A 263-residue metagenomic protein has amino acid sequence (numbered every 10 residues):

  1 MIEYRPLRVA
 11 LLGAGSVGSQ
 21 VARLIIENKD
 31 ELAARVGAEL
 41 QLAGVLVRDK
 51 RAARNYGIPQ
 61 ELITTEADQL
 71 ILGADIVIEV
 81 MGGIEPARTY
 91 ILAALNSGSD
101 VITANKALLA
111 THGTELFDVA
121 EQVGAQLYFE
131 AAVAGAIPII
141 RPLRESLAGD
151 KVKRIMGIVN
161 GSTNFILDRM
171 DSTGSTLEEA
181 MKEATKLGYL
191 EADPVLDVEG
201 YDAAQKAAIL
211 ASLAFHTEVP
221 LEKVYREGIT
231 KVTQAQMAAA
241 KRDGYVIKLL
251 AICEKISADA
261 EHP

Functional and structural regions predicted by a protein language model:
M1-S99: N-terminal glycine-/serine-/threonine-rich beta1-alpha1-beta2 phosphate-ribose binding loop of Rossmann-like
A22-R23, N55-I58, G113-L116, P138-E145 (+2 more regions): Short acidic, glycine/serine/threonine-rich loops at helix termini
T64-T65, E79, I102-A104, L127-A131 (+2 more regions): General beta-strand structural signal in soluble alpha/beta enzymes
G73-D75, L95-I102, Q122-L127, E218-L221: Short, surface-exposed connector motifs at secondary-structure boundaries
A87-S97, K106-R144: Rossmann-fold NAD(P)-binding glycine/threonine-rich loop
E121-L190, V195-D202, I209: Rossmann-like NAD(P)H-binding beta-loop-alpha module
E179-P263: Substrate-binding/catalytic subdomain of NAD(P)-dependent oxidoreductase enzymes
